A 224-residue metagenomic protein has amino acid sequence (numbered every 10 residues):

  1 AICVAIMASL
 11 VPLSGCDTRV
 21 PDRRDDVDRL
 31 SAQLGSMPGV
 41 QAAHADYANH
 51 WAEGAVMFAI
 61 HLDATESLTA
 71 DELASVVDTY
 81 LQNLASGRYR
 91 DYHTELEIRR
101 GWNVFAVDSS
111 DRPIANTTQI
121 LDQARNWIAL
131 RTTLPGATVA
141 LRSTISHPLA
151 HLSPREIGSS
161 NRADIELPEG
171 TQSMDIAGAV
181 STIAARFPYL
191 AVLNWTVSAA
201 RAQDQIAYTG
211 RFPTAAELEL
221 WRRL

Functional and structural regions predicted by a protein language model:
P12-G15: C-terminal motif of bacterial Sec signal peptides marking the signal peptidase cleavage site
D17-V20: Bacterial signal peptide processing site
R23-A45: Post-signal peptide N-terminal segment of mature Sec-exported envelope proteins
G35-A43, G87-Y89, R131-G136, P188: Short secondary-structure junctions
G39-H61, A140-S160, V197-A199: Short edge beta-strands and adjacent turn/loop segments
S86-V107, V139-L141, A185-Y208: A short amphipathic beta-strand at an alpha->beta junction
E95-P154: Non-cytosolic head/periplasmic domains of membrane-anchored proteins
S153-G158, R162-L224: Acidic, serine/threonine- and glycine-rich low-complexity intrinsically disordered segments that serve as flexible
